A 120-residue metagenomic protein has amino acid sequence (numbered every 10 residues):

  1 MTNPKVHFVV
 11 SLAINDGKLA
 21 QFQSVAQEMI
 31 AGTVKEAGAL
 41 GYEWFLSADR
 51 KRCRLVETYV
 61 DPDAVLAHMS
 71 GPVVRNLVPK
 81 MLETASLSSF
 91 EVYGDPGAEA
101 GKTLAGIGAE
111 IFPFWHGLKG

Functional and structural regions predicted by a protein language model:
M1, Y42-F45: Short beta-strand/turn micro-motifs at beta-sheet edges
M1-P4, G117-G120: Basic/polar N-terminal segments that are highly enriched at the extreme N-terminus, encompassing both cleavable
V6-L12: Active-site-flanking beta-strand signature of metal-NTP-handling nucleotidyl enzymes and homologous cyclase-like
A13-Q23: Short, surface-exposed ligand-recognition loops at beta-strand->loop->(often short) alpha-helix junctions that present
A26: Short amphipathic alpha-helical/adjacent loop interface patches that line ligand and macromolecule-binding sites
V34-L40, T58-G117: An amphipathic, aromatic/His-enriched active-site/gating alpha helix that lines ligand/cofactor pockets
F45-R50, L82-T84: A short beta-turn/loop motif at secondary-structure boundaries
